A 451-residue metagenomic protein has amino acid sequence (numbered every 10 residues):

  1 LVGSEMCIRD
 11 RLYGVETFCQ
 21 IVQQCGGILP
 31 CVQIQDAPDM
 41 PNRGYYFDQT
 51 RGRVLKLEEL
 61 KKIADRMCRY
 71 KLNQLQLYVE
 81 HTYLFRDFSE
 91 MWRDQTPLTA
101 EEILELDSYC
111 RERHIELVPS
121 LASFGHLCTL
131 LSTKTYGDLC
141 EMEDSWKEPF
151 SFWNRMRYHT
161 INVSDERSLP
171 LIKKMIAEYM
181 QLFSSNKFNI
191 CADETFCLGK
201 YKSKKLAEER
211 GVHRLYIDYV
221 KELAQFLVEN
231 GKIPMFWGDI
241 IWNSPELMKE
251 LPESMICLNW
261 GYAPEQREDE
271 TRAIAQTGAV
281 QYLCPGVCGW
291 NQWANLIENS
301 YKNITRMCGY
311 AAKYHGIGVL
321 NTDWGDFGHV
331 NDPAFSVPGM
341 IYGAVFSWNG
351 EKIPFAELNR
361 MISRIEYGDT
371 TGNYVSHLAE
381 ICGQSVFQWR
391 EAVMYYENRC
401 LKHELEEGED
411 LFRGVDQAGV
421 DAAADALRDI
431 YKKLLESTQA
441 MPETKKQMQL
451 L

Functional and structural regions predicted by a protein language model:
S4-L215, E222-F226, L283-P285, W290-I297 (+1 more regions): Feature activates predominantly on carbohydrate-active enzymes
E105-S108, H114, E166-Q181, S185-K187 (+1 more regions): Substrate-binding groove of N-acetylhexosamine-processing glycoside hydrolases
